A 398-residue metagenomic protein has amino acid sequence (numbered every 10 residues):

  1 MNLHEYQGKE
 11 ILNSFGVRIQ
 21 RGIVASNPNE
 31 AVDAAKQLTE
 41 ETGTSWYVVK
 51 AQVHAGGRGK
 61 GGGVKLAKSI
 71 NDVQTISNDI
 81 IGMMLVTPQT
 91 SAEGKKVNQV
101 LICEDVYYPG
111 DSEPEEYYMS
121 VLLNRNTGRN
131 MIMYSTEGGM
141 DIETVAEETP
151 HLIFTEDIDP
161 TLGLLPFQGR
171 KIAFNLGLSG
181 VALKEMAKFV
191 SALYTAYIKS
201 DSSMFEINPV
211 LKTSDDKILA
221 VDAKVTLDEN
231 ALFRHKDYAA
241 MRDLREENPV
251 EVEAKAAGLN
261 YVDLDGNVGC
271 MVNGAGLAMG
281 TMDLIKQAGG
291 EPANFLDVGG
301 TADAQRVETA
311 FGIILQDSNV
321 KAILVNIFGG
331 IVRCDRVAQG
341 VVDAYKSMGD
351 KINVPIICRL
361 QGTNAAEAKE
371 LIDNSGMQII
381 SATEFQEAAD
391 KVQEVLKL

Functional and structural regions predicted by a protein language model:
M1-L101, D105-I207, L211-V325, D335-V337 (+3 more regions): ATP-dependent carboxylate/acyl-activation modules
F328-V332: Glycine-rich, proline-tolerant flexible connector loops at the mouths of alpha/beta enzymes
G349: Conserved catalytic network of the ASCE P-loop NTPase/AAA+ motor domain
N353-Q361: Short internal beta-strands
